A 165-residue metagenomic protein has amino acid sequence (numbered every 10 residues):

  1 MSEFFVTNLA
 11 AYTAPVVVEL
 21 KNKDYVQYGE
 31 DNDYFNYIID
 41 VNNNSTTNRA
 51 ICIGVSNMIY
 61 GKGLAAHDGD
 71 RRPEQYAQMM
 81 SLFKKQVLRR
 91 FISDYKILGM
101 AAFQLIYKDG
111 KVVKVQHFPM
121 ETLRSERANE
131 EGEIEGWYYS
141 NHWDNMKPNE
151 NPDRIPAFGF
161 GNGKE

Functional and structural regions predicted by a protein language model:
M1-V41, T46, M58-G63, G69-E165: Structured, contiguous alpha/beta core segments that scaffold functional sites
